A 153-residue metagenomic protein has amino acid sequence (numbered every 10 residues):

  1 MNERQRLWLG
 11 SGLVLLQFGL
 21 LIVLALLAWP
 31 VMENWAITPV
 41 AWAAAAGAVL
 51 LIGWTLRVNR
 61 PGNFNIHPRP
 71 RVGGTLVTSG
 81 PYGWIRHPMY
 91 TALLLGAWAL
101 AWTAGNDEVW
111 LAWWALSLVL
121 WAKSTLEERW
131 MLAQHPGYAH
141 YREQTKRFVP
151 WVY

Functional and structural regions predicted by a protein language model:
M1-S79, T91-Y153: Membrane-anchoring alpha-helices and their flanking helix-loop junctions
H87: Short, conserved phosphate/pyrophosphate- and ester-handling motifs at nucleotide-, phospho-/glycolipid
